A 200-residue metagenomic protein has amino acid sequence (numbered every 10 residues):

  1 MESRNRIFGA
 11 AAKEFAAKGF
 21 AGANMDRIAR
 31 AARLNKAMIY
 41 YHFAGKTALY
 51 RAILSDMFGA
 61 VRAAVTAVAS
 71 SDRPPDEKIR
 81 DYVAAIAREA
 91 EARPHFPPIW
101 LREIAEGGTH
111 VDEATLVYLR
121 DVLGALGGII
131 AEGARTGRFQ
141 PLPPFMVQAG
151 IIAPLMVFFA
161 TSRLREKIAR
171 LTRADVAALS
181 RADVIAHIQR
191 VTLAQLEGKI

Functional and structural regions predicted by a protein language model:
M1-E2, K13, R170, I200: N-terminal intrinsically disordered/low-complexity leader segments
R4-N5, M25, T47, R51 (+6 more regions): Short, structured helix-loop boundary elements
R6, A10, E14-A48, A52: Helix-turn-helix
G9, I53-D81, R120, I129: Amphipathic alpha-helical linker/stalk segments
A48, A63, A87-A131, F145-M146 (+1 more regions): Short secondary-structure transition hinges
T66-P98, T136, P144-I151, A182-I185: Hydrophobic alpha-helical connector segments
A85-R88, A92, R120-Q140, A153-I200: C-terminal peripheral helix-coil segments that are non-catalytic and often amphipathic
